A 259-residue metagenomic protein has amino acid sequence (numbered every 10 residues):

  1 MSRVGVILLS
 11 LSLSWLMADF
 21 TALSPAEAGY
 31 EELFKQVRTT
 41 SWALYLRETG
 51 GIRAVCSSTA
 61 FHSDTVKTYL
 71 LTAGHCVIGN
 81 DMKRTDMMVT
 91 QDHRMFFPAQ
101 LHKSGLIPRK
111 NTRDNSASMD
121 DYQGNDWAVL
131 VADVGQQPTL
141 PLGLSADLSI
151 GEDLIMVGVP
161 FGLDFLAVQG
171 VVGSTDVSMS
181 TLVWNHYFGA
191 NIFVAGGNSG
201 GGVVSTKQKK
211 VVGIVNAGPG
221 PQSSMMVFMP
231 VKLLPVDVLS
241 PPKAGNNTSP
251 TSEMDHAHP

Functional and structural regions predicted by a protein language model:
M1-G5: Positively charged n-region of N-terminal signal peptides that target proteins for export
I7-D19: Bacterial N-terminal signal peptides
F20-S63, L70-A73, D81, N125-A128 (+1 more regions): N-terminal activation segment of mature serine protease catalytic domains
S24, E32-L33, T59-F61, G79-D81 (+2 more regions): Active-site substrate-binding loop(s) of clan PA
Q36-C56, V131-T139, F165-G245: Active-site region of chymotrypsin-like
W42-L46, R84-A99, E152-V159: Short conserved beta-strand and strand-loop elements enriched in small hydrophobics with frequent Asp/Gly
F61-A117, A217: Catalytic-histidine neighborhood of serine endopeptidases, predominantly the chymotrypsin-like S1/PA family
A117-M119, A128, V236-P259: PDZ/PDZ-like groove recognition
